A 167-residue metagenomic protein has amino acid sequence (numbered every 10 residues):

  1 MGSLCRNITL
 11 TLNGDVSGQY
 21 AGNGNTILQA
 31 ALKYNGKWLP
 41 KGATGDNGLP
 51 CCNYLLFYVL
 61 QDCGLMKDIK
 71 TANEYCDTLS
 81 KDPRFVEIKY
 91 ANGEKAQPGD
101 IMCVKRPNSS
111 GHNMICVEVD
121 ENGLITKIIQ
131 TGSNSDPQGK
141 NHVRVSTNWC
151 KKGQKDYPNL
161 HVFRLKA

Functional and structural regions predicted by a protein language model:
M1-I69: N-terminal capping segments
C5, C51-C52, C63, C76 (+3 more regions): Generic recognition of cysteine residues
R6-N7, T11-D15, P98-C103, N159-A167: Secondary-structure boundary/capping motif
G18, G22, T26-L28, P40 (+6 more regions): Intrinsically disordered, low-complexity, compositionally biased regions/tails
A31, L56, L60, M102 (+3 more regions): Hydrophobic beta-strand residues in large extracellular and virion-surface proteins
M66-K140: ...with weaker cross-activation on analogous glycine-rich loops/strands in unrelated enzymes
D120-A167: Active-site or metal-binding loop neighborhoods of secreted/extracellular toxin and effector enzymes
